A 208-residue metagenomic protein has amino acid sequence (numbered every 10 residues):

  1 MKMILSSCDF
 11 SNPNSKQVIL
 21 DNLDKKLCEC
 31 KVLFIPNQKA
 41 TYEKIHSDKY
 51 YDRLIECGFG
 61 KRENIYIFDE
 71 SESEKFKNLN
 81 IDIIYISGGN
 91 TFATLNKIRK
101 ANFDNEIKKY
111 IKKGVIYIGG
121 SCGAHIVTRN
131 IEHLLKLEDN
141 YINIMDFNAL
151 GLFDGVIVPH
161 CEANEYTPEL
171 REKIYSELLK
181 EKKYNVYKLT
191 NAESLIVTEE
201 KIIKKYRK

Functional and structural regions predicted by a protein language model:
M1-I83: N-terminal beta1-alpha1 cap of cysteine-dependent amidohydrolase-like domains
S7, S87-G89, G120-C122: Glycine-rich beta-strand-to-loop/alpha-helix junction loops that act as flexible
C8-N12, R62-Y66, T94-K97, K136 (+1 more regions): Short, flexible loop segments at the rims of nucleotide/cofactor-binding pockets, characterized by
F10, K39, N90, I131 (+1 more regions): Short, glycine/serine-rich, charged loops/turns that create anion-binding and catalytic segments at active sites
K44-I45, K77-L79, T94-I98, R129: Short, conserved acidic/polar surface loops in the N-terminal third of protein domains
L79, I83-G89, A93: Ordered, amphipathic secondary-structure segments that act as subunit-interaction surfaces in large macromolecular
I86, L95-I116, G123-K208: Active-site-adjacent pocket-lining segments in enzyme domains
